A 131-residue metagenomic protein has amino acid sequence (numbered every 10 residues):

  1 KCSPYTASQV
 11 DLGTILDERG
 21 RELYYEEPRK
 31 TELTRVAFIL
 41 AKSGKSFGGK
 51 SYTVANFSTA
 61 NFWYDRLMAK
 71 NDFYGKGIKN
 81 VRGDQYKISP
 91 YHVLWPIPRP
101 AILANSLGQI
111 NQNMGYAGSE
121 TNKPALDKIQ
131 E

Functional and structural regions predicted by a protein language model:
C2-E131: Long, intrinsically disordered, low-complexity segments
